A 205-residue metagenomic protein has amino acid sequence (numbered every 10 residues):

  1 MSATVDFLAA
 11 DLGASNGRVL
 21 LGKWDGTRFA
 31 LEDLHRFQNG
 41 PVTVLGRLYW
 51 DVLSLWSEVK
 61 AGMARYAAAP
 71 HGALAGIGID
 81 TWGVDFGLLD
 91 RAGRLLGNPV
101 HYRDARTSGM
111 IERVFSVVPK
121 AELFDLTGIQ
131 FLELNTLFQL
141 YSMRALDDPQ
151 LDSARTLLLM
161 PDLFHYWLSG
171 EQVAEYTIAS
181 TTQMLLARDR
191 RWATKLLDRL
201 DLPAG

Functional and structural regions predicted by a protein language model:
M1-G97, D125, S153: N-terminal glycine/serine-rich phosphate-binding loop of ATP-dependent small-molecule kinases, especially carbohydrate
L12-A14, F124-G205: Gly/Ser/Thr-rich active-site cleft segment
L31, Y49, L53-W56, A105-S108 (+4 more regions): Electropositive phosphate-/nucleotide-binding environments in soluble metabolic enzymes
V44, A64, A68-R103, Q130-L134 (+2 more regions): Short beta-strand-loop/turn "lid" adjacent to the catalytic site in phosphate-handling enzymes
R94, G109, P149-L151: Short helix-loop capping/hinge motifs at secondary-structure junctions, enriched in acidic/polar residues
R94-L95, R113, V117-V118, E122: Hydrophobic or amphipathic alpha-helical targeting/insertion segments
V100-V117: Short alpha-helix plus adjacent loop in nuclease-associated cores
